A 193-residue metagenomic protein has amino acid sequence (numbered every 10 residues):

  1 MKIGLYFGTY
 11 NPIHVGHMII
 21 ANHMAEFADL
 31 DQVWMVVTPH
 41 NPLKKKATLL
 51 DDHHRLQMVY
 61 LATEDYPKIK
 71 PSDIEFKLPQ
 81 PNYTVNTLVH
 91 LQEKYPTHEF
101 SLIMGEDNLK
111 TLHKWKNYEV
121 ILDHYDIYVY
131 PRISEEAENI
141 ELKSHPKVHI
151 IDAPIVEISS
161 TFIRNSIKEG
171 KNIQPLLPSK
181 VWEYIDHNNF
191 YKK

Functional and structural regions predicted by a protein language model:
M1-K193: Nucleotidyltransferase catalytic core that binds NTPs
